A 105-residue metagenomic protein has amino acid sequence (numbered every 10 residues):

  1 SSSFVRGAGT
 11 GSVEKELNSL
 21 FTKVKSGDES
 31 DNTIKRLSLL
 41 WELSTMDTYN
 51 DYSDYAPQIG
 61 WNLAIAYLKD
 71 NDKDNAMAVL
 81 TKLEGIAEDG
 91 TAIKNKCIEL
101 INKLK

Functional and structural regions predicted by a protein language model:
S1-K105: Polar, acidic low-complexity tracts enriched in Ser/Thr/Gln/Glu with frequent Gly/Pro and Thr-Pro motifs
